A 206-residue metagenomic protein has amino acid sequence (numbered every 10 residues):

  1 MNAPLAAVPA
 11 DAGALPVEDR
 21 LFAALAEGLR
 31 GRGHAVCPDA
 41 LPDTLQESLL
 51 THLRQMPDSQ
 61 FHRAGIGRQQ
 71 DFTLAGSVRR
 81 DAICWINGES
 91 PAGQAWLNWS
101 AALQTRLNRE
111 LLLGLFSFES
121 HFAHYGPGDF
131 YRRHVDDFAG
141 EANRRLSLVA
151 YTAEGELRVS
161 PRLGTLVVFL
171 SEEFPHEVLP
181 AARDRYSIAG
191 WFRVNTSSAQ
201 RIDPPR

Functional and structural regions predicted by a protein language model:
M1-L146, Y151-L166, E172-R206: Fe(II)/2-oxoglutarate oxygenase catalytic core
